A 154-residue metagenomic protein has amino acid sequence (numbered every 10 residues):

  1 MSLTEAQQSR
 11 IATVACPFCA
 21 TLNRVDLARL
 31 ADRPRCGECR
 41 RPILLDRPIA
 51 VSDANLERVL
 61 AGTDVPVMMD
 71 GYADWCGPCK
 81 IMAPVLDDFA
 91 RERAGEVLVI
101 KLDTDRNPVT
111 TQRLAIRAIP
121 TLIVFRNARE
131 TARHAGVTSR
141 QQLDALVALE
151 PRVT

Functional and structural regions predicted by a protein language model:
C16-C19, C36-C39: Short cysteine-rich clusters marking metal-coordination/redox-active sites
F18, D64, G71-W75, A118: Short pre-active-site segment immediately N-terminal to redox-active cysteine/selenocysteine motifs in thiol-based
L22, P48-V67: A short beta-strand-turn-helix
V25-P34: Short linker/helix segments within small regulatory modules
V51, G71, L86-V109, I116-I119: Thiol-based oxidoreductase modules, predominantly thioredoxin-like and allied folds used for disulfide exchange
V65-V67, L114-I123: Structural micro-motif
G71-V85: Conserved redox-active cysteine motifs that mediate thiol-disulfide chemistry, especially di-cysteine Cys-X(1-2)-Cys
A118, I123-T154: Non-catalytic, surface beta->alpha helical segment in thiol-disulfide oxidoreductase systems
